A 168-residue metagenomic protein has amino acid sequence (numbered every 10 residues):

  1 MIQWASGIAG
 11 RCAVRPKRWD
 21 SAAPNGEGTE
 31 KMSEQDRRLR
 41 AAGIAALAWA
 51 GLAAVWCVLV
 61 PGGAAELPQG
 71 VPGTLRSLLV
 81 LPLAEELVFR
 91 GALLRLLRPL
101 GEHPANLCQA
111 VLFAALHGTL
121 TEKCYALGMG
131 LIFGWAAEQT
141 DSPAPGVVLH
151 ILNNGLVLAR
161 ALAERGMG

Functional and structural regions predicted by a protein language model:
I2-A42, L96, L100, D141: Membrane-helix interface linkers and caps
A46-G62, E66-G168: Transmembrane helix-loop-helix hairpins at the membrane interface of multi-pass integral membrane proteins
